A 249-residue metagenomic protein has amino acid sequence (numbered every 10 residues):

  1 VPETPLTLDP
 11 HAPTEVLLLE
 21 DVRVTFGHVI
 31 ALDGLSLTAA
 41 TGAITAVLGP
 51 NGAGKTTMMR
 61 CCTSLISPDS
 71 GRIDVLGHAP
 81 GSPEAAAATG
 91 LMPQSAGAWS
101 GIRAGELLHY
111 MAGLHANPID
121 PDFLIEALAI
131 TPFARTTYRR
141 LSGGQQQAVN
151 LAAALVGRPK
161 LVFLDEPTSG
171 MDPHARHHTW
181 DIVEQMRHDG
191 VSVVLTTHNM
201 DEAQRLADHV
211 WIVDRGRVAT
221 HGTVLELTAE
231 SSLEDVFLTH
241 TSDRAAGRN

Functional and structural regions predicted by a protein language model:
T63: Helix-to-loop junction immediately C-terminal to a conserved catalytic motif
G71-A85: Conserved ABC transporter NBD signature motif
H109, G113, P118-A134: Conserved ABC ATPase "signature" region
V162-E166: Catalytic Walker B motif of ABC-type/P-loop ATPase nucleotide-binding domains
A203-R205: A short, surface-exposed alpha-helical micro-motif characterized by mixed small hydrophobic and charged/polar residues
H221-G222: ABC ATPase "signature
